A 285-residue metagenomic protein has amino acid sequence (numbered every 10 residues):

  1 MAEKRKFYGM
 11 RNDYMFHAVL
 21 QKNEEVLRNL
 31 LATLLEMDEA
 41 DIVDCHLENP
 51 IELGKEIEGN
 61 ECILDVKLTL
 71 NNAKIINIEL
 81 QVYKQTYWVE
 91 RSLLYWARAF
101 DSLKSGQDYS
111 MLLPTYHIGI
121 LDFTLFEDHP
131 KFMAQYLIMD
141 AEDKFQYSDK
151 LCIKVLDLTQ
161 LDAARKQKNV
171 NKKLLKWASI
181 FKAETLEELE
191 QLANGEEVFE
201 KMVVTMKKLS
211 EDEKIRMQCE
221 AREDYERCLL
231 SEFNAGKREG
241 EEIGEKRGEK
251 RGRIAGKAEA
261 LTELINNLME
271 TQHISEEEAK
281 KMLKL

Functional and structural regions predicted by a protein language model:
M1-L285: Elongated, amphipathic alpha-helical interaction scaffolds
